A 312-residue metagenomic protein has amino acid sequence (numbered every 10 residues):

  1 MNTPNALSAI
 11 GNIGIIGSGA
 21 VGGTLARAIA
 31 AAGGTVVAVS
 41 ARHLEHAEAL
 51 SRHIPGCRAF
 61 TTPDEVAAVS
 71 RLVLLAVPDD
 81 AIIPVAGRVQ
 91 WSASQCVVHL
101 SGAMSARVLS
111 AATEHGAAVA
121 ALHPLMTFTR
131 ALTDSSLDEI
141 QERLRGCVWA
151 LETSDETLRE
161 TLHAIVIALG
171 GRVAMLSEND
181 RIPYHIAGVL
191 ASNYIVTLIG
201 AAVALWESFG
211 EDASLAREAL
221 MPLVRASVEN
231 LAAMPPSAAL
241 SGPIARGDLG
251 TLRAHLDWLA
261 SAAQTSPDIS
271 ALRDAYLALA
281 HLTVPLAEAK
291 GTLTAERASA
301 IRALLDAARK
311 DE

Functional and structural regions predicted by a protein language model:
M1-E65: NAD(P)+-binding Rossmann beta1-loop-alpha1 motif at the extreme N-terminus of oxidoreductases
N2, E218-E312: NAD(P)-dependent Rossmann-like dehydrogenase/reductase catalytic/cofactor-binding core
A32-G33, V69, H115, L169: Conserved dinucleotide-binding and phosphotransfer motif residues
G34-T35, A117, G171, E211: Short phosphate-binding/catalytic loops that engage adenosine nucleotides
L44, I54-D134: Rossmann-like NAD(P)(H) cofactor-binding subdomain of soluble oxidoreductases
A49-H53, A112, T133-A233, R246 (+3 more regions): Internal alpha-helical scaffold of NAD(P)-dependent oxidoreductase catalytic cores
